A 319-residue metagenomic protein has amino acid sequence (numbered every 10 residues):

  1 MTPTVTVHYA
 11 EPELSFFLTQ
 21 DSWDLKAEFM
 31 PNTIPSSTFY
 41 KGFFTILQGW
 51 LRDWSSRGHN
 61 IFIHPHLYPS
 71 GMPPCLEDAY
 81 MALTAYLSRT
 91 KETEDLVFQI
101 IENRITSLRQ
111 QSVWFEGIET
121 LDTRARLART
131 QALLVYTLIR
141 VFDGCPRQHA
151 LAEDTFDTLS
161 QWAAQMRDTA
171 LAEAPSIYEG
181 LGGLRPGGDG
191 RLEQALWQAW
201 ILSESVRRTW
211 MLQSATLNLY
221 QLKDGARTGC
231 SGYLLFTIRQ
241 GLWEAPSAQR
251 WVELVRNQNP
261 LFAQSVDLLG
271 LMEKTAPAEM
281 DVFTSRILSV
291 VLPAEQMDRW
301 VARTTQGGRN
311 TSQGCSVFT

Functional and structural regions predicted by a protein language model:
P3-N60, H64-P73, T90-N103, R147-T319: C-terminal effector modules of eukaryotic transcription factors
G58-L67, D78-L87, I105-M166, L217-L219: Hydrophobic/aromatic-rich effector regions of fungal transcription factors
